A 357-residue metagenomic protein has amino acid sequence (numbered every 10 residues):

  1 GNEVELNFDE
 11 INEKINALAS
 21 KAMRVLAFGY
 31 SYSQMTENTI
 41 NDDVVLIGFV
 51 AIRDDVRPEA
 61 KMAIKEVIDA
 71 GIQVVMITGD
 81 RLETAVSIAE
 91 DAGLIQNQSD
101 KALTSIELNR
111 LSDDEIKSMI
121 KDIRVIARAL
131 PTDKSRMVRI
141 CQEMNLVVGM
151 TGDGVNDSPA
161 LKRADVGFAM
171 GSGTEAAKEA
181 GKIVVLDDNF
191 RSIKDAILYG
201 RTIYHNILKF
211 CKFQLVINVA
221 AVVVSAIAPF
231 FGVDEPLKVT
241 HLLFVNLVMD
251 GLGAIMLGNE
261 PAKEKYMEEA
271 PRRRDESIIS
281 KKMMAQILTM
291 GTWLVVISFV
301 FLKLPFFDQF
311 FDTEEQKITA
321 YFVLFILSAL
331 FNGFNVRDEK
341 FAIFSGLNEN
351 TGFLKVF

Functional and structural regions predicted by a protein language model:
G1-I140, M144, S158, S172 (+2 more regions): Cytosolic catalytic headpieces and adjacent flexible linkers of membrane translocases
Q96-G149, A164, A169-I343: Membrane-embedded transport module
L161: Basic, alpha-helical nucleic-acid-binding regions used in initiation and control of genome expression
S345-K355: Cytoplasmic-side transmembrane-helix entry/capping segments in multi-pass membrane proteins
